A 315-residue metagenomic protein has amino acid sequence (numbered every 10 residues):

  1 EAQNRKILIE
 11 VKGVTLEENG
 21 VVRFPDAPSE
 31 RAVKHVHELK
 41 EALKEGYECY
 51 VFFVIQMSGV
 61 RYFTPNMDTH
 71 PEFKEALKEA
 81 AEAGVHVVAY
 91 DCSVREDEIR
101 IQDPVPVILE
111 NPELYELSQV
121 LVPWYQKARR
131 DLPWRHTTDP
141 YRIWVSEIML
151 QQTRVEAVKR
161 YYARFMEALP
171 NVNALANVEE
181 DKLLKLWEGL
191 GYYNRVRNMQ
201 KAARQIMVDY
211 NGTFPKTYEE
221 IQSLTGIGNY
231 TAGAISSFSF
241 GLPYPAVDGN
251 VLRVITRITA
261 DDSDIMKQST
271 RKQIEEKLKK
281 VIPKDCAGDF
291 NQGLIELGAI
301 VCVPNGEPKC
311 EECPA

Functional and structural regions predicted by a protein language model:
E1-P25, L39: Conserved catalytic cores of phosphodiester-cleaving nucleases, focusing on short active-site segments
A2, E10-G13, F53-I55, D91 (+1 more regions): Short, structured patches in soluble enzyme cores that scaffold and shape functional sites
E10-V11, N19-V22, Y62-F63, N305-P308 (+1 more regions): A short secondary-structure junction signal
T15, V94-E96, K182, V301: Residue-level detector of flexible, active-site-proximal loop/helix-junction positions within diverse enzyme catalytic
F24-K34: A short acidic, glycine-rich active-site loop that binds or catalyzes chemistry on phosphate/adenosine moieties
P28, H37-L43, Y47-Y50, V54-Q119 (+1 more regions): Non-catalytic C-terminal interaction segments of nucleic acid-processing enzymes
H35-E38, A76, Y125, A202: A general structural detector for well-ordered alpha-helical segments in enzyme core domains, enriched
W124, A128-E311: Catalytic cores of DNA base-excision repair glycosylases
